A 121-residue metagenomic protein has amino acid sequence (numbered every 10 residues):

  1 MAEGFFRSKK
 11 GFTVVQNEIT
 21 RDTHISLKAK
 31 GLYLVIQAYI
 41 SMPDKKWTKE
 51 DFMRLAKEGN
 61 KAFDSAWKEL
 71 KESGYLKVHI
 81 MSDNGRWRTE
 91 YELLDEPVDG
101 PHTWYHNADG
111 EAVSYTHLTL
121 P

Functional and structural regions predicted by a protein language model:
M1-K9: N-terminal leader segment of winged-helix/HTH proteins
K9-Q16: N-terminal amphipathic alpha-helix
E18-G31, I36-L93: Winged helix-turn-helix DNA-binding recognition segment
P97-G110: Short, amphipathic alpha-helical interaction segments positioned at domain boundaries
A112-S114: Short linear proline/tyrosine/threonine-rich motifs used for host-factor recruitment and membrane trafficking/assembly
T116-P121: Conserved small/polar residues in nucleotide/adenosyl-binding loops
